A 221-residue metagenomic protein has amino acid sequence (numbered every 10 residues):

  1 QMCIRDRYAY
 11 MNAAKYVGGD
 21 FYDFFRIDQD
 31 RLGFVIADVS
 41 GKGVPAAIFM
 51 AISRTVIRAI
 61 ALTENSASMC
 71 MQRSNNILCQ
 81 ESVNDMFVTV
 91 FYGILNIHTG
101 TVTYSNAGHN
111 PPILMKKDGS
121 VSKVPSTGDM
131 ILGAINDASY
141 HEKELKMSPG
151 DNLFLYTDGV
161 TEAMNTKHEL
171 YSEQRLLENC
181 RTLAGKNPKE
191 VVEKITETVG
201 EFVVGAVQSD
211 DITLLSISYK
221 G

Functional and structural regions predicted by a protein language model:
Q1, R5-F154, E201-G221: … and, occasionally, acidic/histidine-rich disordered N-termini of signaling adaptors
N65-C70, L183-V192: Short, charged, surface-exposed loops that flank catalytic or proteolytic processing sites
L114-K117, M164-L170: Cytochrome P450 core scaffold surrounding the K-helix E-X-X-R motif and the conserved "meander" helix-loop region
D158: Conserved catalytic-loop aspartate of Hanks-type protein kinases
E169-A184: Divalent-cation-assisted or electrostatically stabilized phosphate/pyrophosphate-binding catalytic cores
E169-Y171, V192, V207: Short histidine
T196-V199: Terminal output helix/cap of sensory domains in signal transduction proteins
